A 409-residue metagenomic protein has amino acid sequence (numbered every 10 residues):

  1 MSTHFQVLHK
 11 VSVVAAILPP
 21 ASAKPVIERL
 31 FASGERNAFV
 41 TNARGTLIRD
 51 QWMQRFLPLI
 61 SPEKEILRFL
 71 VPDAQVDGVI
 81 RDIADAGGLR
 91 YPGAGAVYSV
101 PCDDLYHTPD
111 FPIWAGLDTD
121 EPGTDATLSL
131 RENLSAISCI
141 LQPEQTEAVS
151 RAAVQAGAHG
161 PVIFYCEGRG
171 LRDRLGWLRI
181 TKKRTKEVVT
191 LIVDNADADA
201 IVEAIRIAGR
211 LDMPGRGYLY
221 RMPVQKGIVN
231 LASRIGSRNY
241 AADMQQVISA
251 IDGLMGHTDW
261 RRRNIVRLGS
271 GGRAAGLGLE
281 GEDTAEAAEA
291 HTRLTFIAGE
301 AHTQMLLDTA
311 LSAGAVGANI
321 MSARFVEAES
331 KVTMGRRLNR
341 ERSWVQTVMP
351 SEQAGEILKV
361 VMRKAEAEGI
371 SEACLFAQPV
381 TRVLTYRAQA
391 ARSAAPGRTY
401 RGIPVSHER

Functional and structural regions predicted by a protein language model:
M1-R409: Positively charged, small/polar-rich N-terminal and surface patches that mediate targeting and assembly and bind
